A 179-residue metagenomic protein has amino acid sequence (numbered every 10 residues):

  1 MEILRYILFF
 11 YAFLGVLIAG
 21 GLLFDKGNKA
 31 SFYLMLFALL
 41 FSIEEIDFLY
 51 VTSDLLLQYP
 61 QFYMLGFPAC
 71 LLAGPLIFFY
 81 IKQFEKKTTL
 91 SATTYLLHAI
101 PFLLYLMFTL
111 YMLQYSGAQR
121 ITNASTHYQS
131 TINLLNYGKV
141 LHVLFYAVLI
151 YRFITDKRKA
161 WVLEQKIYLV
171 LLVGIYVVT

Functional and structural regions predicted by a protein language model:
M1-D25, L144-V148: First transmembrane helix
M1-Y11, K29-I43, F48-F84, T94-F108 (+1 more regions): Individual alpha-helical transmembrane segments in multi-pass integral membrane proteins
I18, T89-I100, Q165-V170: Alpha-helical transmembrane segments and their helix-start/interface "positive-inside/aromatic belt" motifs in integral
A19-G27, K82-K86, R152-K159: Structural signal for the C-terminal ends of transmembrane alpha-helices and the immediately following loop
A19-L22, F48, Y105-L113, I150: Structural signal for membrane-spanning alpha-helices in multi-pass inner-membrane proteins, emphasizing helix cores
N28-E44, H98, T126-T179: Alpha-helical transmembrane segments of multi-pass integral membrane proteins
T52-Y59, S116-Y128, K157-W161: Membrane-interface helix termini and inter-helical loops of multi-pass transporters
L90-Y146: Membrane-anchoring/interfacial helices and their immediately flanking loops in integral membrane proteins
